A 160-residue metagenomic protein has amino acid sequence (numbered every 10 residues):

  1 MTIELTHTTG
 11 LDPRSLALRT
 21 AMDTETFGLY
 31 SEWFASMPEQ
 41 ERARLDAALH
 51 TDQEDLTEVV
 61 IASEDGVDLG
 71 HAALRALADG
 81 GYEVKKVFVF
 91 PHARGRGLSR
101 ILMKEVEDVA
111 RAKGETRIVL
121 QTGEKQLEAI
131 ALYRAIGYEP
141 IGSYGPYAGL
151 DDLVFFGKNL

Functional and structural regions predicted by a protein language model:
I3, H7-L11, E25, K113-V119 (+1 more regions): C-terminal "cap" of GNAT-fold acetyltransferases
I3-K85, F90-P91, M103-E105, V109 (+2 more regions): Acetyl-CoA-dependent GNAT
G66-V67, G81, F90-K104, D108-K113 (+3 more regions): Conserved glycine-rich acetyl-CoA-binding loop
